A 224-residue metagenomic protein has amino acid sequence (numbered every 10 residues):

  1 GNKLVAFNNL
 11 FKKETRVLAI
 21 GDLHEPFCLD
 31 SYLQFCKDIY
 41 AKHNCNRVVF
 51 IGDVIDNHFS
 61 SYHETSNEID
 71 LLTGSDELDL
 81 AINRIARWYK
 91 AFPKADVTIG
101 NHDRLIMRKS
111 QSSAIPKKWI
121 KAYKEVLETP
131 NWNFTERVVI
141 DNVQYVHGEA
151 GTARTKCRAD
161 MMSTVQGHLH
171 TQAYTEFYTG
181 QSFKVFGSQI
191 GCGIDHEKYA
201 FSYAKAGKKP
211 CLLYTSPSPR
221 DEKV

Functional and structural regions predicted by a protein language model:
G1-A19: Acidic, histidine-bearing metal-coordination/catalytic regions of metal-dependent phosphoesterases
F11-K13, A41-N44, Y89-K90, L127 (+2 more regions): Flexible, charged surface loops at secondary-structure boundaries
A19-I20, Q166: Short hydrophobic beta-strand that contains or immediately precedes a catalytic carboxylate
I20-V126: Core catalytic region of metal-dependent phosphoesterases/phosphodiesterases, especially metallo-beta-lactamase-like
D30-S31, T129, Y145-E149: Short gly/ser/thr-rich secondary-structure transition/capping motifs
A114-Q144: Metallo-beta-lactamase
V139-S216: Conserved beta-sheet core of the metallophosphoesterase superfamily
Y214-V224: Single conserved hydrophobic/aromatic residue that forms the stacking wall/gate of nucleotide- or nucleobase-binding
